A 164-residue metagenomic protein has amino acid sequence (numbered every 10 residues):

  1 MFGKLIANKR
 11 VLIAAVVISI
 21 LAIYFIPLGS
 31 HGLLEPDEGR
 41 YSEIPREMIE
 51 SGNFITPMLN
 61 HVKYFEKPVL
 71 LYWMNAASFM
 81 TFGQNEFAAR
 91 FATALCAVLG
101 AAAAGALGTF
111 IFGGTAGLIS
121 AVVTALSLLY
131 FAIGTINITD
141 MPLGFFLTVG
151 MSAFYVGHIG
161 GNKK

Functional and structural regions predicted by a protein language model:
F2-K164: Membrane-integral, polyisoprenol-dependent glycosyltransferases of the GT-C/oligosaccharyltransferase superfamily
